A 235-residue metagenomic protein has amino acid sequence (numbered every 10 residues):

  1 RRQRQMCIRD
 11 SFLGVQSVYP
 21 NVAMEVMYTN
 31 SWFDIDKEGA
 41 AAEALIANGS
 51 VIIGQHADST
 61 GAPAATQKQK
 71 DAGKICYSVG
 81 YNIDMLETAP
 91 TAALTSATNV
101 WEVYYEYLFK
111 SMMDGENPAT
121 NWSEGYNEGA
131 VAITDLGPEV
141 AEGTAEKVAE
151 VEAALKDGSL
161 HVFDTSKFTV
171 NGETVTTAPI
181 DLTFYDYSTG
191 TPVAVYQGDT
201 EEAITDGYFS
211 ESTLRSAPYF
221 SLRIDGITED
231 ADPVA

Functional and structural regions predicted by a protein language model:
Q3-I8: Short, small-residue-biased leader/transition segments that mark boundaries at the very start of proteins
F12, E38-A42, S59, P63 (+3 more regions): Extracytoplasmic/secreted envelope proteins and their assembly/folding machinery, especially bacterial periplasmic
Y19-W32: Short beta-strand elements in bilobed, periplasmic/extracellular small-molecule ligand-binding domains
N30-A44: Structural motif
N48-S59, Y77-Y81: Periplasmic-binding protein-like
D71-A145: Extracellular/periplasmic periplasmic-binding protein-like sensory domains
G115-A235: Segments of small-molecule ligand-sensing domains
